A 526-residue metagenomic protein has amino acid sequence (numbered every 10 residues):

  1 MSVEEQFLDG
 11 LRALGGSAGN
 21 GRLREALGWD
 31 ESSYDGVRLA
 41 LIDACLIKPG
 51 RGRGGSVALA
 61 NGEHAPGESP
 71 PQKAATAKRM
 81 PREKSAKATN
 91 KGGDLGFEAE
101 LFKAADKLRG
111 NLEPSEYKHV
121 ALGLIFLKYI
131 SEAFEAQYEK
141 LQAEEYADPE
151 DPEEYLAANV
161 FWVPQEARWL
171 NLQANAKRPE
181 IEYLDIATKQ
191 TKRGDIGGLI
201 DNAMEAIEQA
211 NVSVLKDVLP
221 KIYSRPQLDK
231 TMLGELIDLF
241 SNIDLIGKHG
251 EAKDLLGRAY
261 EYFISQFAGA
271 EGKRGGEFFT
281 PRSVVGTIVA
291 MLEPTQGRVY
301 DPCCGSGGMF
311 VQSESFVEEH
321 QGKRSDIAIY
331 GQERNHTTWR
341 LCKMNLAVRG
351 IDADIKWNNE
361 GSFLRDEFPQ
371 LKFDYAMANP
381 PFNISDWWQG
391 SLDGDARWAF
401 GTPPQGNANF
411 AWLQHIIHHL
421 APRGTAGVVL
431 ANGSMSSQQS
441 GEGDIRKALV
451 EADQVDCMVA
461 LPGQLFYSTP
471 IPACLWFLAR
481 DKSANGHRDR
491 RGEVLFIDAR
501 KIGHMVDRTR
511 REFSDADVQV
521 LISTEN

Functional and structural regions predicted by a protein language model:
M1-D9: Short alpha-helical segments that sit at the start of domains
R12-G19: Short capping segments at the starts of secondary-structure elements
N20-S32: Short helix-coil junctions and helix-kink-helix linkers
R24, G50-G52, N61-T295, D354-E367 (+3 more regions): Non-catalytic, mostly N-terminal accessory regions of nucleic-acid modification and defense proteins
W29-D43: Short amphipathic alpha-helical interaction segments
I42-G52: A short, conserved structural fragment
P70, R79-P81, G92, Q370-N526: A conserved structural/catalytic subdomain of Rossmann-like adenosyl-cofactor enzymes
R274-A378, F382-W387, L392-A399, F410 (+3 more regions): Conserved S-adenosyl-L-methionine
